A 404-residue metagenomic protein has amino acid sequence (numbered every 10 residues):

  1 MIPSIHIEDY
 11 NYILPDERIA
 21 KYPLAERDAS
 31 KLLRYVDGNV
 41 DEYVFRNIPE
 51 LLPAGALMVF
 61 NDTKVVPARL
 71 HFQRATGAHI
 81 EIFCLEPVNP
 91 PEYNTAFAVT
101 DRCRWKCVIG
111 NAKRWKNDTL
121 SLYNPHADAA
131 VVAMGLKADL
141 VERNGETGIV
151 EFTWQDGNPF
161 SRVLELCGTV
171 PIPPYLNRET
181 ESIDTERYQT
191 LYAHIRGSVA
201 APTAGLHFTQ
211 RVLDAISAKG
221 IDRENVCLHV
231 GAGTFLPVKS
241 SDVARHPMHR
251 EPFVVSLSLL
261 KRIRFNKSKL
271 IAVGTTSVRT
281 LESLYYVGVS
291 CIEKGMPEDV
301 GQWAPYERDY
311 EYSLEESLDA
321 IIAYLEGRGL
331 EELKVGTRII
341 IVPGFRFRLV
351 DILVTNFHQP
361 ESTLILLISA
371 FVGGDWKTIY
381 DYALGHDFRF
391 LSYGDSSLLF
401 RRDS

Functional and structural regions predicted by a protein language model:
M1-S404: Surface-exposed, charge/polar-rich loops and edge strands
